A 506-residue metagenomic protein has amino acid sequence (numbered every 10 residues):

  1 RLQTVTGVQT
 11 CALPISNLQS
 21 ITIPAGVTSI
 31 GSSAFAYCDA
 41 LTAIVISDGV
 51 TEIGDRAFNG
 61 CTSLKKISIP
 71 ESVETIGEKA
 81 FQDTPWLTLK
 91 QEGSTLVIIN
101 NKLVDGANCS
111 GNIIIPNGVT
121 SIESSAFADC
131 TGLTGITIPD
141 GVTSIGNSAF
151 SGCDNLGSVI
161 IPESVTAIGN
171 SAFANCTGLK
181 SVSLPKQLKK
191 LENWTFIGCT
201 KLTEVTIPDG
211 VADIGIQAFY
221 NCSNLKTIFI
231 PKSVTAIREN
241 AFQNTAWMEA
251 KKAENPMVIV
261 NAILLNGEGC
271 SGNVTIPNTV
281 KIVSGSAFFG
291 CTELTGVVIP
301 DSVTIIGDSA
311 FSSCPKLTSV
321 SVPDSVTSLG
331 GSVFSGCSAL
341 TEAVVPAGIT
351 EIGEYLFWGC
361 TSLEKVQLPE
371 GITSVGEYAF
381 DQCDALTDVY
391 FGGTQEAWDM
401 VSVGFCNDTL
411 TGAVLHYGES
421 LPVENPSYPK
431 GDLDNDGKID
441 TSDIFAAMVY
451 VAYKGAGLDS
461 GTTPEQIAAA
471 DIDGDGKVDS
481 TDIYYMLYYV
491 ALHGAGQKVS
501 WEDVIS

Functional and structural regions predicted by a protein language model:
R1-C11, I15: Single conserved hydrophobic/aromatic residue that forms the stacking wall/gate of nucleotide- or nucleobase-binding
Q9, L410-G412: Beta-solenoid repeat scaffold
S16-S29, D39-E52, T62-T75, T84-N100 (+14 more regions): Structural signature of tandem-repeat unit edges
L18, G106-N112, L133, N266-N273 (+3 more regions): Extracellular-facing binding/remodeling surfaces
G31-A36, G54-A57, G77-A80, S124-A126 (+12 more regions): Consensus positions within tandem repeat domains that build extended binding/scaffold surfaces
D399-T409: Short, aromatic/basic amphipathic alpha-helical patches
L421-S506: Cellulosome-associated attachment modules in secreted, modular CAZymes
